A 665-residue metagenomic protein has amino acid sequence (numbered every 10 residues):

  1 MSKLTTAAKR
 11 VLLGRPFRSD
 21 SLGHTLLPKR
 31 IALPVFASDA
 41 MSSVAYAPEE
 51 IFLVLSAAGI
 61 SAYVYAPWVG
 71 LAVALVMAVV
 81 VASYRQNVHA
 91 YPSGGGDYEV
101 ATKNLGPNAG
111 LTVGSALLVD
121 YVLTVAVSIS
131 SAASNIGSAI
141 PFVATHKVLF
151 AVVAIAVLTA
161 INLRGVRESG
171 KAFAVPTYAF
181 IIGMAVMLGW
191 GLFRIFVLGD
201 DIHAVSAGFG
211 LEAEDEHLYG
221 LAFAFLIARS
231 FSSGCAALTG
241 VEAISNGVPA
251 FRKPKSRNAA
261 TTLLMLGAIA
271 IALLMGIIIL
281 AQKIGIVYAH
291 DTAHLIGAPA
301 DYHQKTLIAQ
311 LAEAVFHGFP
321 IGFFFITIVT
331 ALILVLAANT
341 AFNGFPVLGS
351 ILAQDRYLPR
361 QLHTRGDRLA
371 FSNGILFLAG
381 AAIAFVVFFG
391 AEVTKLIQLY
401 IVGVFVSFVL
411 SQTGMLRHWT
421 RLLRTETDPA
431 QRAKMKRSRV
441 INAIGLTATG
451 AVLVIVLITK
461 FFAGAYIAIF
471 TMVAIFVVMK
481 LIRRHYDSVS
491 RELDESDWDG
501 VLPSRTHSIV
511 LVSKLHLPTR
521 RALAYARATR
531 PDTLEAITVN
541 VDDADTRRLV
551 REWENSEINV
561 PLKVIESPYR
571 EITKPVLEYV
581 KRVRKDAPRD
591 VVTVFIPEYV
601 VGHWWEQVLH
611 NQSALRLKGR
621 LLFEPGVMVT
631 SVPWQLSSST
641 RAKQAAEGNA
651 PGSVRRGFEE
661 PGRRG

Functional and structural regions predicted by a protein language model:
M1-L55, A82, S93, A101-N108 (+3 more regions): Membrane-interface "cap" regions at the ends of multi-pass membrane proteins
M1-S21, D487-G665: Cytosolic C-terminal regulatory domains/tails of membrane transporters and channels
F52-T102, G106-G114, V127-A154, G267-M275: Extracellular loop-to-transmembrane helix junctions
P107, K147-V152, A250-A272, A353-V387 (+1 more regions): Loop-to-transmembrane helix boundary motifs in multi-pass membrane proteins
Y178, I182-T239, T459, A463 (+1 more regions): Helix-loop-helix junctions that connect adjacent transmembrane segments in multi-pass membrane transporters
I181-L211, I278-I286, S411-E426, L481-V489: Hydrophobic alpha-helical segments and their helix-loop junctions in multi-pass secondary transporters
G191-I202, T261-I308: Extracellular/periplasmic helix-exit of transmembrane alpha-helices
Q361-S372, F408-L453, I458-F461, W498-D499: C-terminal membrane-solvent junction of multi-pass transporters and transport-like membrane proteins
